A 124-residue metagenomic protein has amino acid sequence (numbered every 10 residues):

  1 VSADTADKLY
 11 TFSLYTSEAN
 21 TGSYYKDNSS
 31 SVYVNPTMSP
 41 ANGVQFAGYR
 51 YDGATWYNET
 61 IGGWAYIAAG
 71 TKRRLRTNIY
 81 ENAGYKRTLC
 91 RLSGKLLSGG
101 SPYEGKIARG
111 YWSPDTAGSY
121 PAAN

Functional and structural regions predicted by a protein language model:
S2-N124: Post-signal peptide N-terminal regions of Sec-secreted extracellular proteins
